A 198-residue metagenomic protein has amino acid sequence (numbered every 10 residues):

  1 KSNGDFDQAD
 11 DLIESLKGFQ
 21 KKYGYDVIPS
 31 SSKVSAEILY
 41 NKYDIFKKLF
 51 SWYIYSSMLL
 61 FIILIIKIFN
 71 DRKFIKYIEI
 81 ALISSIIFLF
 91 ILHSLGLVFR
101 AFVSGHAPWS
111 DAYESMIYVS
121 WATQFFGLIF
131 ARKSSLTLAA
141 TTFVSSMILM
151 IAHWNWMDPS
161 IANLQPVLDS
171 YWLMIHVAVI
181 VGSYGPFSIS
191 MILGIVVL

Functional and structural regions predicted by a protein language model:
K1-L198: Polytopic transmembrane helical bundles with strong interfacial aromatic enrichment
